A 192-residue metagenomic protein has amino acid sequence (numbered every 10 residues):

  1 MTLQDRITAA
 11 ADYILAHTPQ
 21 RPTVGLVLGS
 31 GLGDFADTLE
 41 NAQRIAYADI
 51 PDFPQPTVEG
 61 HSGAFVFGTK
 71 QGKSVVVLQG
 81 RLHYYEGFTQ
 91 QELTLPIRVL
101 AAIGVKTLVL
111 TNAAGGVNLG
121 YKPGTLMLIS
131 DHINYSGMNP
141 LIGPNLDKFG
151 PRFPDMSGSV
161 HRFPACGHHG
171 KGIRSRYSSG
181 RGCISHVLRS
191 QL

Functional and structural regions predicted by a protein language model:
L3-A11, A48-L192: Glycine-rich phosphate- or other oxyanion-binding loops that anchor nucleotides, phosphorylated ligands
H17-T18, Q91: Gly/Gly-Pro- and Ser/Thr-rich, intrinsically disordered tail segments characteristic of DNA damage-repair and tolerance
T18-Q20, I103-G104: Glycine-rich phosphate-binding loop signature in dinucleotide/nucleotide-binding domains
P22-G25: A short aromatic-anchored loop/beta-hairpin motif
G33-Y47, Y121-T125: Glycine-rich loop at the start of a catalytic domain that most often binds anionic cofactors/ligands
